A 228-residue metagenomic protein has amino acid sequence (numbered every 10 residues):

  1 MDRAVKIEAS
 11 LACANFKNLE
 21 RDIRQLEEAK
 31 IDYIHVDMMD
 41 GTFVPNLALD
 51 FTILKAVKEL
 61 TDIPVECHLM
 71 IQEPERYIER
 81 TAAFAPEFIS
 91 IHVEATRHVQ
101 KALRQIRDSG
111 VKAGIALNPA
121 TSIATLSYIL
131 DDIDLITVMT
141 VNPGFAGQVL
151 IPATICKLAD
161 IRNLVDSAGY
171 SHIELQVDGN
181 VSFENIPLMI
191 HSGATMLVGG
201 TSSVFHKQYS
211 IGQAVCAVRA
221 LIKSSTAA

Functional and structural regions predicted by a protein language model:
V5-L11, I34-V36, V57, V65-L69 (+5 more regions): Hydrophobic faces of well-ordered beta-strands that scaffold small-molecule active sites in alpha/beta enzyme cores
L19, L26, D37, T81 (+6 more regions): Conserved, mostly hydrophobic/aromatic
I23, E75-A83, T121-I133, N180-L197: Catalytic cores of alpha/beta
A29, L60, F84, S109 (+1 more regions): Structural motif
M38-Q105: N-terminal active-site wall of soluble small-molecule enzyme domains
D40-A48, T52, P119, S127-I129 (+4 more regions): Glycine/Thr-rich beta-alpha phosphate-binding loop at enzyme active sites
I91-R97, T137-V149, S192-A214: Glycine-rich phosphate-binding active-site loops on the catalytic face of alpha/beta enzymes
I106, V204-A228: C-terminal helical cap(s) of enzyme catalytic domains, especially alpha/beta-barrels
